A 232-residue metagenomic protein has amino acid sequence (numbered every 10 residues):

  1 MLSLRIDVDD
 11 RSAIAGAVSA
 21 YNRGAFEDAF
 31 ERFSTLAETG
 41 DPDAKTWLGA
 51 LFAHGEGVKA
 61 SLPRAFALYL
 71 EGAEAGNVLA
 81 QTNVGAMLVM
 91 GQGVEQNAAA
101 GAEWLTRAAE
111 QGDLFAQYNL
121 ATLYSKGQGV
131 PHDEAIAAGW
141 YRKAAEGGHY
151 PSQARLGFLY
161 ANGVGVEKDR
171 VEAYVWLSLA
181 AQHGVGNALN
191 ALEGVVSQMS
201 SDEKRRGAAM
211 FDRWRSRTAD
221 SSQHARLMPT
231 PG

Functional and structural regions predicted by a protein language model:
M1-S12: TPR-adjacent "capping" and linker segments in tetratricopeptide-repeat scaffold/adaptor proteins
L2, N187-G232: Terminal, low-structured helical/coil segments at or just beyond the last alpha-helical repeat
V8-D9, Y21-A25, E38-P42, H54-E56 (+12 more regions): Short helix-capping/linker turns of helical repeat alpha-solenoids
R11-A20, R32, L36, K45-H54 (+6 more regions): Hydrophobic face of amphipathic alpha-helices that form TPR/SEL1-like repeat modules and related alpha-solenoid
T46-W47, T82-N83, A98, Y118-N119 (+5 more regions): Alpha-solenoid helical repeat scaffolds
